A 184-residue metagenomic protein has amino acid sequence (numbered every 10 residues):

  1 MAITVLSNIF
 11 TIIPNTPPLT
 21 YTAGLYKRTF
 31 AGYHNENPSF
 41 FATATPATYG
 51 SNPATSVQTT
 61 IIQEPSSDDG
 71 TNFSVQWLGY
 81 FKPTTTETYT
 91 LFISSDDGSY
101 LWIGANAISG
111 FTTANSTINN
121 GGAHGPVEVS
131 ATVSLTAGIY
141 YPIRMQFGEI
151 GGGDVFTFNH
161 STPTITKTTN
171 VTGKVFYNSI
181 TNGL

Functional and structural regions predicted by a protein language model:
M1-A2, M145: Short, aromatic- and glycine-rich surface loops/edge beta-strands on solvent-exposed regions
V5, F10-P14: Interdomain boundary/hinge segments at the C-termini of tandem beta-sandwich modules
N15-L184: Acidic/polar, compositionally biased interaction segments
